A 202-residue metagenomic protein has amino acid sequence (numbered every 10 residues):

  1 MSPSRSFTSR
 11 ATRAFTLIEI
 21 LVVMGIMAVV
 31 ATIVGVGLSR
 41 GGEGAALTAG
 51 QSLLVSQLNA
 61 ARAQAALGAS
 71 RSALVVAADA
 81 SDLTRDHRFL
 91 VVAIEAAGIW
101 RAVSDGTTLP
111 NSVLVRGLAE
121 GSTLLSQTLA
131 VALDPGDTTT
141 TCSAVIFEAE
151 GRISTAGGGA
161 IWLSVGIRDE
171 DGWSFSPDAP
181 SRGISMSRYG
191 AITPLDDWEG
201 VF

Functional and structural regions predicted by a protein language model:
S2-F7, F15, L21, I33-N59 (+4 more regions): N-terminal helix-rich module
T12: Glycine-rich phosphate-binding loop
L21-M27: Short, charge-rich, low-complexity alpha-helical interaction segments
